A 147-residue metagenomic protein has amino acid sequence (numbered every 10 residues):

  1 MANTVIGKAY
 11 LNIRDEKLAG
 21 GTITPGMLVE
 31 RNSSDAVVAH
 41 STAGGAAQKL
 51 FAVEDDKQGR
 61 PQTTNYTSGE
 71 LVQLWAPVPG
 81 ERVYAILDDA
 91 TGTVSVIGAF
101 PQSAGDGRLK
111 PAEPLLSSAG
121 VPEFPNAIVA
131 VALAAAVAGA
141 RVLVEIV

Functional and structural regions predicted by a protein language model:
M1-V147: Surface-exposed, low-hydrophobicity beta-strand/loop segments enriched in small/polar/acidic residues
